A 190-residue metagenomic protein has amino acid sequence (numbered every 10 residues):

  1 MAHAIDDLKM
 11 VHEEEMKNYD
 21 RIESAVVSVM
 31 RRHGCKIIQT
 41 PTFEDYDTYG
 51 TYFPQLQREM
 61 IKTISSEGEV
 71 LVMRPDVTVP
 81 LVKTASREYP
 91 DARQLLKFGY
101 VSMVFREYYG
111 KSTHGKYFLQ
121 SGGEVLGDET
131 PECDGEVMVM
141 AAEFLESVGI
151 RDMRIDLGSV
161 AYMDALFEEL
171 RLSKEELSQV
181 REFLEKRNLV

Functional and structural regions predicted by a protein language model:
M1-V79, K83-V190: Extended, charged alpha-beta segments that form solvent-exposed binding/catalytic grooves in nucleic-acid-handling
